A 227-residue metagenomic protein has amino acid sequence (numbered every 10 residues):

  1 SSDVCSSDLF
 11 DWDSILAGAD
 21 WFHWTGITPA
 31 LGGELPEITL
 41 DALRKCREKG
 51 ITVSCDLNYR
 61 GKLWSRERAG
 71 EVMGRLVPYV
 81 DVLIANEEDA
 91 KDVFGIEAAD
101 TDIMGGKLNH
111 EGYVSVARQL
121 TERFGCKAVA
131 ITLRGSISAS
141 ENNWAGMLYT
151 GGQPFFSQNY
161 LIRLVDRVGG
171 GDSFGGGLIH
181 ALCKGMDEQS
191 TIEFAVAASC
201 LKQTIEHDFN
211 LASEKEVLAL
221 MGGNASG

Functional and structural regions predicted by a protein language model:
S2-P154, Y160-I162, A212-G227: Ribokinase/PfkB-type carbohydrate-kinase core domain
F155-N224: Conserved post-catalytic alpha-helical subdomain immediately downstream of the catalytic base and nucleotide-binding
